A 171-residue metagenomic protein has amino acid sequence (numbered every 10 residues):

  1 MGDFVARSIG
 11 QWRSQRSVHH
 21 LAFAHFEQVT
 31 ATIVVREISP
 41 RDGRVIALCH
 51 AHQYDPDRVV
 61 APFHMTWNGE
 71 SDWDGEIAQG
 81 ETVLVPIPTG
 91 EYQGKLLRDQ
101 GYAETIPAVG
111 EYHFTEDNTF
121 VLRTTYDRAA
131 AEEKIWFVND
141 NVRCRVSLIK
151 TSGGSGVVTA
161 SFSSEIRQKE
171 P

Functional and structural regions predicted by a protein language model:
G2-P171: Soluble ligand-binding/transfer domains with enclosed cavities or grooves
